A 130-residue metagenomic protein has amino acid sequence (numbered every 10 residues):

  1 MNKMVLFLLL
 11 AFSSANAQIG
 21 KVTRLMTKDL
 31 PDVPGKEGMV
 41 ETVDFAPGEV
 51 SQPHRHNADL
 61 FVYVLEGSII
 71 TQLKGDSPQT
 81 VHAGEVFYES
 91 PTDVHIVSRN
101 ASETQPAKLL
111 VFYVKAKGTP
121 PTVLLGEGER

Functional and structural regions predicted by a protein language model:
M1-F7: Sec-dependent signal peptide recognition, specifically the positively charged N-region followed immediately by
L8-A17: Hydrophobic h-region of N-terminal signal peptides that target proteins for export in Gram-negative bacteria
V22-R24, D29, V33-K36, N100-R130: Double-stranded beta-helix
M26-D59: N-terminal targeting signals for Sec/Tat export/insertion, comprising classic cleavable signal peptides
L30-P34, F45, G75-T92: Short acidic-glycine-tyrosine-enriched beta hairpin
G35-V40, D59, D76, T92 (+1 more regions): Extracytoplasmic
V50-Q52, I70, F87, P91-N100: Histidine-centered metal-chelating micro-motifs
A58-G75, A83-E85: Glycine- and acidic-residue-biased ligand/ion/polar-headgroup-sensing regions
